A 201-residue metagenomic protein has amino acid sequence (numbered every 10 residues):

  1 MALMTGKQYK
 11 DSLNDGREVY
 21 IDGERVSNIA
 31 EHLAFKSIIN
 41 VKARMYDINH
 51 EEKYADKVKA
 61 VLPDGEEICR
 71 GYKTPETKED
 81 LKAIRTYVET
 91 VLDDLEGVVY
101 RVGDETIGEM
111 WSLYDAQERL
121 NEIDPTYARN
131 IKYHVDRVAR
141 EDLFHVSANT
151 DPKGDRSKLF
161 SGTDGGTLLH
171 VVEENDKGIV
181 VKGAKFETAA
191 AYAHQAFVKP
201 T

Functional and structural regions predicted by a protein language model:
M1-I48: N-terminal-proximal low-complexity accessory segments that begin disordered and transition into the first
N14-G16, R140-F144, T167-L168, E174-K177 (+1 more regions): Short coil/turn connectors at secondary-structure junctions
R17-S27, V171-V172, K177-F186: Active-site and channel-lining beta-strand-loop segments that bind or position nucleotide-derived/phosphorylated
Y20, V146, V180, F197-V198: Structured core elements
S27-N28, K153-S157, E187-A189: Flexible loop/turn segments at secondary-structure boundaries
D47-H145, A190: Internal helix-loop-helix
S147-K182: Conserved mixed alpha/beta core segments that line enzyme active sites in large multi-domain catalysts
A184, T188-T201: A short core secondary-structure module
